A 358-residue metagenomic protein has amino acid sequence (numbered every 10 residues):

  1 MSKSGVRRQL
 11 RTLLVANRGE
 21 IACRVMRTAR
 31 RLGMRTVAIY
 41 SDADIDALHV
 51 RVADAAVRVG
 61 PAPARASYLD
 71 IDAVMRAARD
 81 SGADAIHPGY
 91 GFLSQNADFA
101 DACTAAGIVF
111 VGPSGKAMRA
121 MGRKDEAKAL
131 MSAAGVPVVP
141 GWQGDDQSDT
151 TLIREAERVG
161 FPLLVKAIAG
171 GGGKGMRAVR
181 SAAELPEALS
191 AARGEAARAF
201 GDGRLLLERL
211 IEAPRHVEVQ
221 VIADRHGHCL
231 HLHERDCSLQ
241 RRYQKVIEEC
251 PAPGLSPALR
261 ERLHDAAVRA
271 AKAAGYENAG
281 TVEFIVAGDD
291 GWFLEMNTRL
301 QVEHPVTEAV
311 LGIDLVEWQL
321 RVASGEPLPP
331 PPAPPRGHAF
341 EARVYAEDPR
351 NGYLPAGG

Functional and structural regions predicted by a protein language model:
M1-V282, V286-H304: N-terminal beta-alpha lobe that positions the nucleotide/phosphoryl donor in ATP/NTP-coupled carboxylate activation
R51, D314, P334-H338: A short, structural micro-pattern
V138-P140, N278-G280, E326-A333, N351-P355: Acidic/polar loop patches that form or flank catalytic/metal-binding clefts of enzymes that bind anionic ligands
Q301-D314: ATP-dependent carboxylate-activation loops
E303, V322-G325: Conserved, well-folded catalytic cores of nucleic-acid-processing and energy-transducing macromolecular machines
D314-L315, A323: Short amphipathic C-terminal alpha-helix that caps PH/PH-like domains
P332-G358: Glycine-rich active-site loop/lid that clamps phosphate-bearing ligands
